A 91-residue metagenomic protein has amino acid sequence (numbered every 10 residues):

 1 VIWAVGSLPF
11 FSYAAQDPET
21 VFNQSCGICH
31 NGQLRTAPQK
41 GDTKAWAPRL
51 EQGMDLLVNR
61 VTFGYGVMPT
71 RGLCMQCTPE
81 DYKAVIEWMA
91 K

Functional and structural regions predicted by a protein language model:
V1-P9: Bacterial N-terminal signal peptides
F10-A15: Sec/Tat signal peptide C-region and signal peptidase I cleavage site
Q16-T20: Immediate flanking context of iron-sulfur cluster ligation sites
N23-G32, V85, M89: The canonical Cys-X-X-Cys-His
N31-N59: Gly/Gly-Pro-rich "capping" loops immediately C-terminal to redox-active cysteine motifs in periplasmic/lumenal
A37-Q39, L57-A84, M89: Axial heme c-ligation environment in periplasmic c-type cytochrome domains
